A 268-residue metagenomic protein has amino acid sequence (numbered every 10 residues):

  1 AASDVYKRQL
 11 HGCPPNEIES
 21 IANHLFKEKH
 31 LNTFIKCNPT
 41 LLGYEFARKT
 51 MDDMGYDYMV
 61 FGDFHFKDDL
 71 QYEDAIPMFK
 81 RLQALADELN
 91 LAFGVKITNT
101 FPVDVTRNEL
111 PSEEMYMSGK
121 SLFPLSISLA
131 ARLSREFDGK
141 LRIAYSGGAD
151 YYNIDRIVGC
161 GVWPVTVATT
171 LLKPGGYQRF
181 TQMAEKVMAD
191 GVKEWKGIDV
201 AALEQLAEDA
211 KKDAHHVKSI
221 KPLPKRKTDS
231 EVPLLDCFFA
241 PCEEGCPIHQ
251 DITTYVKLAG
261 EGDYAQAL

Functional and structural regions predicted by a protein language model:
A2-Y6: Short, small-residue-biased leader/transition segments that mark boundaries at the very start of proteins
K7, N32-K36, N90-K96, K140-A144 (+1 more regions): Structural preference for beta-strand elements that scaffold enzyme active sites
K7-I21, Y44, G62-L85: Active-site glycine- and acidic-residue-rich loops that bind and position anionic ligands or nucleotide-like cofactors
P39, V158-M183: Glycine-rich phosphate-binding active-site loops on the catalytic face of alpha/beta enzymes
M51-D69, A92-A130, K227: Flexible internal linker/loop segments at domain or repeat junctions
D74-E88, S118-K140: Alpha-helix-loop-beta-strand connector modules within alpha/beta enzyme cores
F101, L141-I154: Glycine-rich beta-to-alpha transition loops that act as phosphate-gripper elements at the mouths of alpha/beta enzyme
L171-L172, Q178, Q182-A184, A189-L268: Ferredoxin-type iron-sulfur electron-transfer modules and their immediate structural context
